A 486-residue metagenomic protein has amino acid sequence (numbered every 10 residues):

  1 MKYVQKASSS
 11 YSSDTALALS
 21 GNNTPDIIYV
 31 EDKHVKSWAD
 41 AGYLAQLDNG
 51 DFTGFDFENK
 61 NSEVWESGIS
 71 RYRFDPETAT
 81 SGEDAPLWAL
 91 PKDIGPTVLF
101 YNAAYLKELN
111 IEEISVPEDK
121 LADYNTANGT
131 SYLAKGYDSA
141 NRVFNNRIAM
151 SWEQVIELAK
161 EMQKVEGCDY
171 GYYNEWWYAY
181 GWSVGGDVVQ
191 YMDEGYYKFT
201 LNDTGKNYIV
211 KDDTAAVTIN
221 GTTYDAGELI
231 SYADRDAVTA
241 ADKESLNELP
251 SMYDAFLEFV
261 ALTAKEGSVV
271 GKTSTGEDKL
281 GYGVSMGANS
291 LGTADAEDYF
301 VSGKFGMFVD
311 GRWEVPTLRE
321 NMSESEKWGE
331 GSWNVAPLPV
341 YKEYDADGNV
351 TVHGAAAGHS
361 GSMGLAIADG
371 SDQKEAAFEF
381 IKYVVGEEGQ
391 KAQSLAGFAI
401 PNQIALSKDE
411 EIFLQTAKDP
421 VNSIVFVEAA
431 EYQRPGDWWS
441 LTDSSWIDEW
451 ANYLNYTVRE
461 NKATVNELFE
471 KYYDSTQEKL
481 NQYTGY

Functional and structural regions predicted by a protein language model:
K2-R73, E108-L109, Y299, G306-M307 (+3 more regions): Extracytoplasmic "Venus flytrap"/periplasmic binding protein-like
T15, V155, M162, Y299-V301: Hydrophobic residues within well-ordered alpha-helices
V30-H34, N174-W177, T293, D310-V315 (+2 more regions): Beta->alpha turn/N-cap motifs
D32-T97, V116-N128, D212-A216, N334-L338 (+2 more regions): Hinge/lid segment of periplasmic solute-binding proteins
L44, R312-S325, L338-K342, G358-H359 (+2 more regions): Mature extracytoplasmic/periplasmic domains
Q154-A159, E194-T293, L338: Glycine-centered hinge/linker elements that transmit conformational signals in sensory and ligand-binding systems
F259-A264, G292-E314, A366: Glycine-rich, aromatic-lined ligand/substrate-binding cores of catalytic and carbohydrate-binding domains
K418-E478: C-terminal capping/gating helix-and-loop segments adjacent to ligand/active sites or protein-protein/ligand interfaces
